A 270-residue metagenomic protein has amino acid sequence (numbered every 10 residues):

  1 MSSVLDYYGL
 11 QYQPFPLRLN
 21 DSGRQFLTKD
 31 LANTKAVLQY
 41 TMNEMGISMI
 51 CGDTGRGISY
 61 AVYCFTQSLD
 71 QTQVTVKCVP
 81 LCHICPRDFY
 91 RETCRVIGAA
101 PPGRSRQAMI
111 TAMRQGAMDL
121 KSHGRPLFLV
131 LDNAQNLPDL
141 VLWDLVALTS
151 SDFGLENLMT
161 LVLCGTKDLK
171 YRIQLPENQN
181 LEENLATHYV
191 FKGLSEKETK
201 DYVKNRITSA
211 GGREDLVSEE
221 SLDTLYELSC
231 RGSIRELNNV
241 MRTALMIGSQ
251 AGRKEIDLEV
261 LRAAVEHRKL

Functional and structural regions predicted by a protein language model:
M1-M45, E266, L270: A short, basic N-terminal segment
M1-Y7, Y63, P102, L158 (+4 more regions): C-terminal alpha-helical "lid" subdomain
D6-Y7, C85-E92, A99-D144, D152-N157 (+4 more regions): Mid-core helix/loop region of P-loop NTP-binding domains shared across ATPases and GTPases
N43-Q67, C82: Walker A/P-loop nucleotide-binding motif
M49-T54, Y60, A108-T111, N136-V141 (+1 more regions): Sensor-1/coupling segment of RecA-like P-loop NTPase cores
F65-L69, L169-N184: Short regulatory helix/loop adjacent to the ATP-binding pocket of P-loop NTPases
S68-I97: AAA+/P-loop NTPase substrate/partner-engagement loops
V79-C82, I173, A186-K200: Conserved AAA+ ATPase "SRH/arginine-finger" region at the nucleotide-binding site
